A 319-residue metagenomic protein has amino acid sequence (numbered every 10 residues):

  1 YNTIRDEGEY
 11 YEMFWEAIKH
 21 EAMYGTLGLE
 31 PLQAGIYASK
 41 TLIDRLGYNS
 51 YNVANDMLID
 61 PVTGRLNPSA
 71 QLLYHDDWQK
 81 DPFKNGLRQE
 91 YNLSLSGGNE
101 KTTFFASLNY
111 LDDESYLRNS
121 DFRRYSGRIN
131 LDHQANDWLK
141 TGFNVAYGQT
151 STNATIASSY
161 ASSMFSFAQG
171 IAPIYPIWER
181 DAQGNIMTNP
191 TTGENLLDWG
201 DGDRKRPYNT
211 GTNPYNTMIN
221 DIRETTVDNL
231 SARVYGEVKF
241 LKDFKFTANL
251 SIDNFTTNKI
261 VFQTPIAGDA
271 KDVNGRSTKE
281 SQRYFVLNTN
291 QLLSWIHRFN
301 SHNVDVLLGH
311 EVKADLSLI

Functional and structural regions predicted by a protein language model:
Y1-Y74, S115-F122, S126-S231, T247-I319: Surface-exposed loop/interface segments of Gram-negative outer-membrane beta-barrel transport/assembly proteins
D77-W78: N-terminal entry motif of extracellular EGF-like repeats
D81-G86, L95-N99: Outer-membrane beta-barrel initiation region
R88, N99-E100, Q134-N136, K239-L241 (+1 more regions): Outer-membrane beta-barrel channels and translocator barrels
N92-S96, S107, N130, R233-Y235 (+3 more regions): Outer-membrane beta-barrel architecture
L108-E114: Transmembrane beta-strand segments that form the barrel wall of outer-membrane beta-barrel proteins
